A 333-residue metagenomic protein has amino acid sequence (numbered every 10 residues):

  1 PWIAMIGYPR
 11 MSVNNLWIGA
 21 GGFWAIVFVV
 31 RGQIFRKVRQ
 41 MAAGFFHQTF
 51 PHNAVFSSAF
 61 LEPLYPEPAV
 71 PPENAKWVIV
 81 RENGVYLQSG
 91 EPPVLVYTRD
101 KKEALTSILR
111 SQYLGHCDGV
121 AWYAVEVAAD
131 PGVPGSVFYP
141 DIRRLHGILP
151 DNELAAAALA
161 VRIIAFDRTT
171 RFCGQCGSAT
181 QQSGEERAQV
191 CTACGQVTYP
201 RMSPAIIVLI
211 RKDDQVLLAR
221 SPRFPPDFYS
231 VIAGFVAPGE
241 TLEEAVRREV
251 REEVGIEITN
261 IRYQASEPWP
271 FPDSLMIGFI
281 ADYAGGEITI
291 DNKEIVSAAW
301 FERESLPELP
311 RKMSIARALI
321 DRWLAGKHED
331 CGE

Functional and structural regions predicted by a protein language model:
I6-P9, F35: Short terminal hydrophobic/aromatic SLiMs and anchors at protein ends
Y8, N14-N15: Intrinsic-disorder-associated, low-complexity terminal segments enriched in Asp/Asn/His/Tyr and depleted of Lys/Arg
V30, I34-T170, Q181, P225-Y229 (+2 more regions): Nudix hydrolase/Nudix homology domain
L159-L209: Cys/His-rich short segments
A188-S230, F235, E257-I258, A281: N-terminal strand-loop-strand
I232, V246, V250: Hydrophobic alpha-helical positions that pack around
E267-I290: Active-site-adjacent beta-strand/loop module that shapes the phosphate/pyrophosphate-binding cleft
